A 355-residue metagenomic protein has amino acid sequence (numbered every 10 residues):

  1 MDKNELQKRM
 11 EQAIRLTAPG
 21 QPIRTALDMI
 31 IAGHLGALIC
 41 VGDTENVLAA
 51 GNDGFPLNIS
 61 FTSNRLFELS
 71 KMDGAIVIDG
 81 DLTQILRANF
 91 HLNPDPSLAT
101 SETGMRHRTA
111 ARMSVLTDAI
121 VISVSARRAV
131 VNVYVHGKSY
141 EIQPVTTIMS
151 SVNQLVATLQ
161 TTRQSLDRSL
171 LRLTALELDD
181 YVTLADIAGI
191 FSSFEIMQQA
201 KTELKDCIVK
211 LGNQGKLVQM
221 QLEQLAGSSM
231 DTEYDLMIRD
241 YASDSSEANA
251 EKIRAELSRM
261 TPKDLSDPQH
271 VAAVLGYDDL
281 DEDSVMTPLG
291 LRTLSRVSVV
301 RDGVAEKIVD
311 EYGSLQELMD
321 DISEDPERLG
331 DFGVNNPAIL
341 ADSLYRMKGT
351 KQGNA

Functional and structural regions predicted by a protein language model:
D2-Q269: Divalent-cation
D231-A355: Long, highly charged, low-complexity intrinsically disordered interaction regions that mediate electrostatic DNA/RNA
